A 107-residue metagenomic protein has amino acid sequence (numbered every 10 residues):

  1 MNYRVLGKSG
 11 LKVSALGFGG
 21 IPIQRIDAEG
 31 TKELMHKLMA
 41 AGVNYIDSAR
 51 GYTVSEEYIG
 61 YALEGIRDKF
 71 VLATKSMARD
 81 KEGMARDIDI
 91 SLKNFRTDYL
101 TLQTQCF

Functional and structural regions predicted by a protein language model:
M1-F70: N-terminal binding-site loop/beta-alpha segment at the start of enzyme catalytic domains that lines or forms
I21, A49-G51, K75-R79, Q105-F107: Active-site beta-loop-alpha junctions enriched in small/polar residues
I26-E29, H36, A40, E82-F107: Glycine/proline-rich, positively charged, aromatic-decorated active-site loop/lid region on the catalytic face
V71-A73, T101: A structural signal for isolated positions on well-ordered beta-strands in alpha/beta enzyme cores
